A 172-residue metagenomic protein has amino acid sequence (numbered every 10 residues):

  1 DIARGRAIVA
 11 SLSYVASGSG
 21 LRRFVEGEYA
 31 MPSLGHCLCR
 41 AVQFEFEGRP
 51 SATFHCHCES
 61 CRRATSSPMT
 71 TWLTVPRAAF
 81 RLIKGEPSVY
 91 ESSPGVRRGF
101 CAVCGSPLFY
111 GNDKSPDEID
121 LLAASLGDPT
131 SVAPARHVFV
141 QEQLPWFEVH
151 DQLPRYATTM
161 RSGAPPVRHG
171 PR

Functional and structural regions predicted by a protein language model:
D1-S11: Extreme N-terminal basic, low-complexity initiation segments that serve as generic localization/processing leaders
S11-R172: A short Gly-Trp-Pro
